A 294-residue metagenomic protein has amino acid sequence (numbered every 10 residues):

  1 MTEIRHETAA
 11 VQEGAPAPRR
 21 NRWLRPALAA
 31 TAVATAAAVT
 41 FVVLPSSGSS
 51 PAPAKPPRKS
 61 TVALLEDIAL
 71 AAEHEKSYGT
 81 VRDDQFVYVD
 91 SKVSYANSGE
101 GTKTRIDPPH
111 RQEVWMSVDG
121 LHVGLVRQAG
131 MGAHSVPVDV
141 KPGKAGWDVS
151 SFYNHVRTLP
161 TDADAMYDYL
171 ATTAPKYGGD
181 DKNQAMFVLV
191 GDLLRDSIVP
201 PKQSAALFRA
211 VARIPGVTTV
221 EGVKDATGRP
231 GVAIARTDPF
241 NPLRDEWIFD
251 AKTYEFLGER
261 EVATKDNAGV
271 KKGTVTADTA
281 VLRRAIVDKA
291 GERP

Functional and structural regions predicted by a protein language model:
M1-P26, A32-A37, L44-S46: Positively biased amphipathic helices and basic secretion/translocation or surface-docking motifs that either flank
L24-R25, T31-P294: Intrinsically disordered, low-complexity prosegments and terminal tails associated with secretory/extracytoplasmic
